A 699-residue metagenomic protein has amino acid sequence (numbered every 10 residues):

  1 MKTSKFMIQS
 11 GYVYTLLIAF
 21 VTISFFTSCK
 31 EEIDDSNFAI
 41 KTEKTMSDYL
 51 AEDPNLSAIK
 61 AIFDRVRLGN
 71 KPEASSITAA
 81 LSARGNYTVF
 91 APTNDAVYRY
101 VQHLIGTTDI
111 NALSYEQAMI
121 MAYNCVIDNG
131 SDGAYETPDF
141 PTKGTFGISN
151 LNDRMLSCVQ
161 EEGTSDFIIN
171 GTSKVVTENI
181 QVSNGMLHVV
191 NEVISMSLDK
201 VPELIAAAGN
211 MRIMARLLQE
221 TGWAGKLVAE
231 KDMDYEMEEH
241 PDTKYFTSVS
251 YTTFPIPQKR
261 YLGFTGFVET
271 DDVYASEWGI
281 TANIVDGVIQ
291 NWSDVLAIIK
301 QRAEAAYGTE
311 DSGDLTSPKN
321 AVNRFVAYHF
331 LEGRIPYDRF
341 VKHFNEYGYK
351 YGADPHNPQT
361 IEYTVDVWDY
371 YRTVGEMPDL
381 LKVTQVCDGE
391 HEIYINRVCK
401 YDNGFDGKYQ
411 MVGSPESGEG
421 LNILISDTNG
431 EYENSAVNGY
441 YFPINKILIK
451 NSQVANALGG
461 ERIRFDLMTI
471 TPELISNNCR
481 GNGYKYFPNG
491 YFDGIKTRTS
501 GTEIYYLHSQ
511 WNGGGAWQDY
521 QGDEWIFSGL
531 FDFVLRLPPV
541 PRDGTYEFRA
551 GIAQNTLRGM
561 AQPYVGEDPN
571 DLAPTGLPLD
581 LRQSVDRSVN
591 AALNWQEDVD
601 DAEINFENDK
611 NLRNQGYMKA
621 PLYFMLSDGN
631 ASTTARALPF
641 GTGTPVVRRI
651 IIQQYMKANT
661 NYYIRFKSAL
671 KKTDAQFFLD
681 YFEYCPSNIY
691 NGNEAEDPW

Functional and structural regions predicted by a protein language model:
K2-L16: Bacterial N-terminal signal peptides that target proteins for export
F6, C29-W699: Mature, structured domains of secreted/extracytosolic soluble proteins
S24-S28: C-terminal motif of bacterial Sec signal peptides marking the signal peptidase cleavage site
